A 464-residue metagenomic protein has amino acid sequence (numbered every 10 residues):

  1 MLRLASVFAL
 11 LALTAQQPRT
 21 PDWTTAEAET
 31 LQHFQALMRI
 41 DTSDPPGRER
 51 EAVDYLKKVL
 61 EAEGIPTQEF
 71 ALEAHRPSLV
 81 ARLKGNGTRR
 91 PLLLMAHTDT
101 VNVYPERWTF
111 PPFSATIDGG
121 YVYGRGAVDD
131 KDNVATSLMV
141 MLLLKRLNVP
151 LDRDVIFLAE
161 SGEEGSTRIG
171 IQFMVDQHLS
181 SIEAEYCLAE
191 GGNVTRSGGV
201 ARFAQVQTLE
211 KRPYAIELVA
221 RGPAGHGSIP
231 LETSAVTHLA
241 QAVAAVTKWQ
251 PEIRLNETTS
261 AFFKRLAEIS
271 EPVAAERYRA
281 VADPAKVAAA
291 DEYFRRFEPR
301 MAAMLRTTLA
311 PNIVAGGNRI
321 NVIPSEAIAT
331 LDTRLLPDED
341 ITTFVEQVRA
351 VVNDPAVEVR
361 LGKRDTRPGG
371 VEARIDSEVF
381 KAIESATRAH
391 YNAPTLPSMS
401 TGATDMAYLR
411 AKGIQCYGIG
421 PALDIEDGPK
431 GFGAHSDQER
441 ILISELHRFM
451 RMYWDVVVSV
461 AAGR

Functional and structural regions predicted by a protein language model:
M1-V7: Sec-dependent signal peptide recognition, specifically the positively charged N-region followed immediately by
Q17-A127, V134, L144-R153, L331: Acidic/His- and Gly-rich active-site-bordering loop/insert found across diverse amide/peptide-bond hydrolases
L31-T42, V219-G222, L361-G369: Acidic/histidine-rich, surface-exposed loop or edge segments in extracytoplasmic proteins
S43-P45, A74-H75, G85-T88, T98-N102 (+4 more regions): Solvent-exposed loop/turn segments at secondary-structure junctions within structured extracellular/periplasmic domains
G87-R89, T195-S197, L255-N318, S325 (+4 more regions): An extended, acidic, His-containing surface patch that forms the Zn2+-binding/catalytic region of metallohydrolases
T98-D99, V246-P251, R349-V357: A common structural junction motif
Y121-V122, V128-Q205: Acidic/histidine-rich catalytic neighborhood of metal-dependent amide-processing enzymes
Q172-Q177, P223, S228-I253: A short core secondary-structure module
